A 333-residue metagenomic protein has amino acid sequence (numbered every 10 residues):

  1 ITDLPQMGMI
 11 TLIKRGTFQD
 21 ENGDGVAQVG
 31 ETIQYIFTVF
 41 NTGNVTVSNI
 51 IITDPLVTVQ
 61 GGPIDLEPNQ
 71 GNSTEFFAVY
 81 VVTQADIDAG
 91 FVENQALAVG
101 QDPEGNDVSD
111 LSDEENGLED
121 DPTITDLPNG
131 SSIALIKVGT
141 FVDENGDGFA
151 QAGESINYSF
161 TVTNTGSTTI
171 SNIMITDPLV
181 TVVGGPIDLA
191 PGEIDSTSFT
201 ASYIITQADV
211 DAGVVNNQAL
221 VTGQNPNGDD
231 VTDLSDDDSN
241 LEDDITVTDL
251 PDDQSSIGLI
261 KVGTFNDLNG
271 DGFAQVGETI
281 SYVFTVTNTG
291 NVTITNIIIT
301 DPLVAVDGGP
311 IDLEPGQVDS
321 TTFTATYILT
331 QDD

Functional and structural regions predicted by a protein language model:
I1-D333: Exported/extracytosolic protein signature
